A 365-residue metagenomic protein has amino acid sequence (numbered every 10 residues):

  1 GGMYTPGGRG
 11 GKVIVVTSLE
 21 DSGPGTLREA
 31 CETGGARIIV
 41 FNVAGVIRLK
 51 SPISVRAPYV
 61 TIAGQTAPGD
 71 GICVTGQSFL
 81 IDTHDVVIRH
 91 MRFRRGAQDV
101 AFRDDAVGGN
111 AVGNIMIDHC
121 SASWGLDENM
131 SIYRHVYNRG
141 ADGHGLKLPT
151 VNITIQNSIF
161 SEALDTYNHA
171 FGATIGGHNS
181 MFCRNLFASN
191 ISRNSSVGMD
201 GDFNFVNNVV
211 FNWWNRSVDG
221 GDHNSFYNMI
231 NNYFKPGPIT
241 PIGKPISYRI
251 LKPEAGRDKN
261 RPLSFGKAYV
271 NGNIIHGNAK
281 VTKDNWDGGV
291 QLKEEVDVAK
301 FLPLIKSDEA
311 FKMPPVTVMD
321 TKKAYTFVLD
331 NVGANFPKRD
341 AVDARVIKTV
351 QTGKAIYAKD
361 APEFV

Functional and structural regions predicted by a protein language model:
G1-I39: Acidic Gly/Asp/Thr-rich repetitive segments characteristic of extracellular carbohydrate-active and adhesion proteins
E20-D21, A44-V46, T66-G69, G237-T240 (+1 more regions): Acidic glycine-/aspartate-rich tracts in secreted/extracellular proteins
R28-G35, I47-T61, I72-R89, R95-V112: Extracellular beta-strand-rich solenoid/capping regions of secreted or surface-exposed proteins that bind or remodel
Y59, G64, H84-R95, G113-E128 (+5 more regions): Right-handed parallel beta-helix
V197-M199, N204-A355, D360: Extracellular beta-rich repeat passengers
